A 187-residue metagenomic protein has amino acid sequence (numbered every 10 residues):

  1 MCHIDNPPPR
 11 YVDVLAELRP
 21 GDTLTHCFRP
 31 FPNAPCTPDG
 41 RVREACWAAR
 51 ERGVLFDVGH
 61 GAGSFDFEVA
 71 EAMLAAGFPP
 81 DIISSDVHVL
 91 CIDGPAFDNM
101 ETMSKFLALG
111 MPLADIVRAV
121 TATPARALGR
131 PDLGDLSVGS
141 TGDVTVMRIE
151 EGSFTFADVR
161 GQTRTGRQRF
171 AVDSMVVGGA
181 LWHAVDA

Functional and structural regions predicted by a protein language model:
M1-D93: Active-site core of metal-dependent hydrolases
P20-T25, F78-I82, T102-F106, G134-S140 (+1 more regions): Short, structured secondary-structure boundary patches
P30, A62, A122, E150 (+1 more regions): Short, solvent-exposed coil/turn elements at secondary-structure transition points
E68-E151: His/Asp/Glu-enriched, well-ordered alpha-helical/loop segment that forms or immediately abuts the divalent-metal
T141-A187: C-terminal cap of metal-dependent C-N hydrolases
